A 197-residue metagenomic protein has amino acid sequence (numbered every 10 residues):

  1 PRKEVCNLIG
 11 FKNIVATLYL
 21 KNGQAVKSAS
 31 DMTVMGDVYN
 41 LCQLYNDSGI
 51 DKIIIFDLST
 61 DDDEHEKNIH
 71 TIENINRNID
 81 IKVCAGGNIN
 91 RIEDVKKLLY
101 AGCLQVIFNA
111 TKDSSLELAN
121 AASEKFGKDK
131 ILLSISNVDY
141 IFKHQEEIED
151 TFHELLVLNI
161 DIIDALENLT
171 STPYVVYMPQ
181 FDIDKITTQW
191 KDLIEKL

Functional and structural regions predicted by a protein language model:
R2-I81, I89-E93, K97, K128-L133 (+1 more regions): Conserved N-terminal beta1-alpha1 strand-loop-helix module at the mouth
I54-I55, V106-F108, L132, L156-V157 (+2 more regions): Conserved beta-strand positions in the central sheet of alpha/beta enzyme cores
E64, C84-N88, F108-T111, L158 (+1 more regions): Glycine- and other small-residue-rich loops at beta-strand/loop junctions that grip anionic moieties
H65-N68, V95-K97, L118-A122, I186-W190: Short secondary-structure transition/capping segments
I75, I79, A122, F126 (+2 more regions): Hydrophobic positions in alpha-helices of CheY-like receiver
V83-G102, E167-L169, P173-V176, Q180-K196: Catalytic cores of alpha/beta
E93-D139: Hydrophobic, well-structured mid-protein blocks that either form specific transmembrane helices
